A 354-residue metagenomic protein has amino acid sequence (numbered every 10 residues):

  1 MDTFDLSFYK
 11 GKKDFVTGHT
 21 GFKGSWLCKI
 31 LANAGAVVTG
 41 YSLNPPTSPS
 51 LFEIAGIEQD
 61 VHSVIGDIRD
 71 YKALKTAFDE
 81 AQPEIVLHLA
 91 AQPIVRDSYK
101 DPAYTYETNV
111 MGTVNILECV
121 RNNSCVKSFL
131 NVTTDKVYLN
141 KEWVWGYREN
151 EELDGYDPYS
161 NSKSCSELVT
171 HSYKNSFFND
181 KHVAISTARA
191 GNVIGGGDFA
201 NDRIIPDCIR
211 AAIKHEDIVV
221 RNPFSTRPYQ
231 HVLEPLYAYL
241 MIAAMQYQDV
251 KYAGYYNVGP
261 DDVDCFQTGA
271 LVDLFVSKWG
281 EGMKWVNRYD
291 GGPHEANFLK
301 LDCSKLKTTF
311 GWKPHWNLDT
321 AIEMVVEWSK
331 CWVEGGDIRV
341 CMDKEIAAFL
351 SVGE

Functional and structural regions predicted by a protein language model:
M1-A190, F349: N-terminal Rossmann-like NAD(P)+-binding domain of SDR-like oxidoreductases, especially those catalyzing
G18, E107, F199, P293-H294: Residue-level marker of alpha-helix boundaries and capping positions
F22, P93, A200, H215 (+1 more regions): Residue-level signal for short amphipathic helical patches enriched in basic/charged and nearby hydrophobic residues
A32-A36, G66, A212-E354: C-terminal substrate-binding subdomain of Rossmann-fold SDR/epimerase-dehydratase oxidoreductases
Y71-K72, E84, R96, A103 (+8 more regions): Residues in well-ordered alpha-helical elements
A73, I85, Q92, A103 (+7 more regions): A general structural-boundary detector
K141-G146, N150, P158-Y159, S164-Y247 (+1 more regions): NAD(P)-dependent short-chain dehydrogenase/reductase
